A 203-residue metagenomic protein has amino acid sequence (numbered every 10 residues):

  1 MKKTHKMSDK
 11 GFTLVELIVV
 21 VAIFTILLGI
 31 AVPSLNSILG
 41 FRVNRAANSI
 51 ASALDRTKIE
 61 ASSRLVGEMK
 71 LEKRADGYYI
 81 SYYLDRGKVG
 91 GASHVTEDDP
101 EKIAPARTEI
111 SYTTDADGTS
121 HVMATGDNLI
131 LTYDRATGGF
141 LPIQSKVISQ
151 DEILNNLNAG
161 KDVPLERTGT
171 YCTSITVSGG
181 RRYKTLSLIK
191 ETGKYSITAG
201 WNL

Functional and structural regions predicted by a protein language model:
M1-L35: N-terminal single-pass transmembrane signal-anchor helix
K2-H5, F41, L71: Short amphipathic alpha-helical leader/targeting segments
I26-S49, I59, K73-L203: N-terminal helix-rich module
V66-K73: A short glycine-rich, hydrophobically flanked beta-strand micro-motif that places a catalytic Asp/Glu for divalent metal
